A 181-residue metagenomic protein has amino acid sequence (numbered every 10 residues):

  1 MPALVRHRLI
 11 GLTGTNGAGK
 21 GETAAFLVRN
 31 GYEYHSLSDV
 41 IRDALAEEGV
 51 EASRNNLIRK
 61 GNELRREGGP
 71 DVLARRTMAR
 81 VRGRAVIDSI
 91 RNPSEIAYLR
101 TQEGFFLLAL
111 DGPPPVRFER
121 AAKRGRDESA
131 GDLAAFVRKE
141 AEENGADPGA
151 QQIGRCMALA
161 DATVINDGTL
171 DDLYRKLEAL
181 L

Functional and structural regions predicted by a protein language model:
M1-R8: Extreme N-terminal, non-catalytic leader segments that precede Walker-type/kinase nucleotide-binding cores
T15-A18: ATP-binding Walker
G21: Walker A/P-loop
Y32-T101, A134-V137: ATP-dependent small-molecule kinase phosphotransfer cores that center on conserved nucleotide phosphate-binding segments
E33, F106, D161-A162, A179: Well-ordered beta-strand positions
D71-V72, K123-K176: Small-molecule kinase domains that catalyze NTP-dependent phosphoryl transfer to phosphate-bearing small molecules
D88-S89, L99-G131: Conserved phosphate-donor/acceptor-positioning beta-strand/loop module used by diverse small-molecule
